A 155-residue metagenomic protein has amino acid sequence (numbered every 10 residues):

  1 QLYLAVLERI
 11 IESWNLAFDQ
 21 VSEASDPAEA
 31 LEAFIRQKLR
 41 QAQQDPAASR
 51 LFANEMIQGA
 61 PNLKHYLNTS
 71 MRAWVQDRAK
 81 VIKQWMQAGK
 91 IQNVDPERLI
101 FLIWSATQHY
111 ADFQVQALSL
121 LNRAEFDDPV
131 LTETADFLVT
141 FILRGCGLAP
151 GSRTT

Functional and structural regions predicted by a protein language model:
Q1-V21, E29, A33-R40, H65 (+2 more regions): Alpha-helical structural segments
I10-I11, V21-D26, A47-L51, A60 (+1 more regions): Anionic, Ser/Thr-rich low-complexity intrinsically disordered regions
D26-A30, D95-R98: A conserved beta-strand->loop->alpha-helix hinge within the catalytic CA
A33, Q37, L51, R98-L102 (+2 more regions): Amphipathic alpha-helical interaction segments
Q37-R40, Q44, R72, Q76-Q92 (+1 more regions): C-terminal peripheral helix-coil segments that are non-catalytic and often amphipathic
Q43-H65, F113-N122: Amphipathic alpha-helical segments used for helix-helix packing
L51-E55, T69, L102, A106: Short acidic/histidine-centered micro-motifs embedded in hydrophobic/aromatic stretches that mark compact functional
